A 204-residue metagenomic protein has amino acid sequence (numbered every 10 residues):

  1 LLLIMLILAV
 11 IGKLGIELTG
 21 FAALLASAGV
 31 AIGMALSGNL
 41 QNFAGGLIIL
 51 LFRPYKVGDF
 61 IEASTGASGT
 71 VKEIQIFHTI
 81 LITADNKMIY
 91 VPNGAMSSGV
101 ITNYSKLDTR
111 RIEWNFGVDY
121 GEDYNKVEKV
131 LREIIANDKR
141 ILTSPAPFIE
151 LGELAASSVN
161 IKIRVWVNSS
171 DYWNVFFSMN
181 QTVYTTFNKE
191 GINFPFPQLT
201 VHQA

Functional and structural regions predicted by a protein language model:
L1-L51, A84-T109: Membrane-contacting alpha-helices and adjoining membrane-interface segments in channel/transport-associated proteins
L3, P54, R110-R111, V159 (+1 more regions): N-terminal alpha-helical segment
V10, G15, L40, G58 (+7 more regions): Residue-level signature of catalytic and energy-coupling elements of molecular machines, predominantly ATP/GTP-dependent
V30, M34-G38, G121-N125, W173-S178: Ordered, soluble secondary-structure elements with a strong preference for glycine-centered loop motifs and nearby
L40, I112-F116, I161: Oligomerization/assembly interface segments of phage tail-like spikes and tubes
L50-T143: Soluble accessory domains appended to multi-pass membrane transport proteins
E122, R132, L142-A204: Solvent-exposed, non-transmembrane regulatory segments of membrane-associated proteins
